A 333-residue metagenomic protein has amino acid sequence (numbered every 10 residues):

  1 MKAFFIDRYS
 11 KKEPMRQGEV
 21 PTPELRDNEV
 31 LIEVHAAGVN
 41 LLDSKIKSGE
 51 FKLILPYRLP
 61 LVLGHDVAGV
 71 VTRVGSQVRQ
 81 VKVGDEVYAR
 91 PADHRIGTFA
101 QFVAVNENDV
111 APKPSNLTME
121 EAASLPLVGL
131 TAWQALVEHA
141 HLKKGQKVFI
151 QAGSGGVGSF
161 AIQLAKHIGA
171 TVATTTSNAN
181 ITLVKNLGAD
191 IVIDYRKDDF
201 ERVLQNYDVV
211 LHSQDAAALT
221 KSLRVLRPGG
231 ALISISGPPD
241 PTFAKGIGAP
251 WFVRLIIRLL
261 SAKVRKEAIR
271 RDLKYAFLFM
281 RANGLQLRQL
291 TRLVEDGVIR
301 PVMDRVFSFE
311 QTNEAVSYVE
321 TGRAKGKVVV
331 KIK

Functional and structural regions predicted by a protein language model:
K11, V20-A68: N-terminal glycine-rich beta->alpha transition that marks the start or flank of a dinucleotide-binding site
A68-A92: A glycine-/small-residue-rich N-terminal strand-loop-strand element that serves as the cofactor-binding glycine loop
Q80, A89-A152: NAD(P)H dinucleotide-binding glycine-rich loop of Rossmann-like/cofactor-binding domains, especially the beta1-alpha1
E86, K147, G230-A231: Short glycine-centered segments of the SAM/dcSAM-binding site in methyltransferase folds
G129-K197: Mid-domain Rossmann-like dinucleotide-binding core that forms the NAD(H)/NADP(H) cofactor-binding site
E201-V209: A short acidic, Gly/Pro-enriched loop at the edge of an enzyme's catalytic core that lines a small-molecule cofactor
A218-D296, I332-K333: Glycine-rich phosphate-binding loop and adjacent beta-alpha segment of Rossmann(oid) nucleotide-cofactor-binding
F279-K333: C-terminal hydrophobic helical "lid"/dimerization subdomain of Rossmann-like NAD(P)H-dependent oxidoreductases
